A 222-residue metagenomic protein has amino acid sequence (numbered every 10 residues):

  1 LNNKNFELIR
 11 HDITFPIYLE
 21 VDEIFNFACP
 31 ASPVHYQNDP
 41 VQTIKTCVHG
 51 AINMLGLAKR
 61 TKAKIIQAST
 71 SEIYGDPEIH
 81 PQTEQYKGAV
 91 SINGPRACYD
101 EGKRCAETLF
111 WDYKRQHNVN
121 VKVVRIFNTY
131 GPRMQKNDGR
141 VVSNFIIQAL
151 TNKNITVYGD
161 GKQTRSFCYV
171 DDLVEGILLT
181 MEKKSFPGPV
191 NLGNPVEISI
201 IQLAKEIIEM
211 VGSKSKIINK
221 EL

Functional and structural regions predicted by a protein language model:
L1-T129, D171, E209-M210: N-terminal Rossmann-like NAD(P)+-binding domain of SDR-like oxidoreductases, especially those catalyzing
N2, G94, M134-D138, V196: Residue-level signature of the cytosolic catalytic core of signaling kinases
E7-D12, N128, I147-L222: C-terminal substrate-binding subdomain of Rossmann-fold SDR/epimerase-dehydratase oxidoreductases
A31, K87, K136, I198-S199: Short alpha-helical
A31, T43, M134, K162-C168: Glycosyltransferase donor-binding loop in the core domain
A51, E107, V142-S143, I200 (+1 more regions): A general structural signal for well-ordered alpha-helical segments in protein cores
Q67, Q116, M134-Q135, Q148 (+1 more regions): Glutamine-centric residue-chemistry signal
H80-P81, K136-N144: A glycine/serine/threonine-rich, flexible loop-to-helix segment that serves as the NAD(P) cofactor-binding "lid"
